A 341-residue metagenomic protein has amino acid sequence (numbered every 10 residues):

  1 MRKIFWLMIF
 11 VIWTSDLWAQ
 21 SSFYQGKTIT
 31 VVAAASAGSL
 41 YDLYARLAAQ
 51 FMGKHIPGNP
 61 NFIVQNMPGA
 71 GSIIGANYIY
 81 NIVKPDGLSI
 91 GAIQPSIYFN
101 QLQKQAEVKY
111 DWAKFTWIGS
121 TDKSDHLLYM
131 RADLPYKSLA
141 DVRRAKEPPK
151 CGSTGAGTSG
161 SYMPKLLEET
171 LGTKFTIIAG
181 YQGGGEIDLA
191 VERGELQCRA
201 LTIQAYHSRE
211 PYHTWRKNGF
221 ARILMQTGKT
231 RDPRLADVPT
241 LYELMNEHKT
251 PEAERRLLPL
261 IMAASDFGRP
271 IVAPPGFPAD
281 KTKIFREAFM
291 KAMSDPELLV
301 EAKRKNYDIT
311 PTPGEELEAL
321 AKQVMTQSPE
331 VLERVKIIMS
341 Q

Functional and structural regions predicted by a protein language model:
W13-A19: Sec/Tat signal peptide C-region and signal peptidase I cleavage site
Q25-K27, K217-F220, L224, N246-H248 (+2 more regions): An extracytoplasmic/periplasmic, membrane-proximal ligand-sensing/linker region
I29, K54-N59, Y78-S89, I97-E195 (+2 more regions): Hinge/capping helix and adjacent helix->loop/strand transition within the periplasmic-binding protein
T30-R46, P68-G71, G152-S159: Extracytoplasmic "Venus flytrap"
M67-G75, I178-R193, Q204-S208, E315: Short helix-initiation/N-cap motifs at beta->coil->alpha
P95-E107, S161, K165-T170, R193 (+1 more regions): A ligand-binding cleft/hinge motif common to bilobed small-molecule-binding domains
D111-T121, K174-G180, P211-A264, P313 (+1 more regions): Short beta-strand->loop
